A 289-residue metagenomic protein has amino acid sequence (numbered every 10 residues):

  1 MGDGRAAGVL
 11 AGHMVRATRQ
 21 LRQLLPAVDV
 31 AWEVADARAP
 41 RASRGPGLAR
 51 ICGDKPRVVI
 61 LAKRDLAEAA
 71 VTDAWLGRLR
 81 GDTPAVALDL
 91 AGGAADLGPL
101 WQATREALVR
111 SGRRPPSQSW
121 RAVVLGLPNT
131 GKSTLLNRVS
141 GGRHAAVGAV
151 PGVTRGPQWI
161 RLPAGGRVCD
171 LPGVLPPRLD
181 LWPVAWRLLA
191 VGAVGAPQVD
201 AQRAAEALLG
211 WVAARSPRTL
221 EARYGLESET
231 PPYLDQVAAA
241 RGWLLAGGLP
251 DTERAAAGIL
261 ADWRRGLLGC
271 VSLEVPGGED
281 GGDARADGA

Functional and structural regions predicted by a protein language model:
M1-A31, A37-V58, R64, A70 (+2 more regions): Helix-rich effector regions associated with P-loop NTPase G domains
V58, D65-L125, H144: Canonical P-loop GTPase G-domain recognition
L90, L136, G166-C169: Conserved active-site beta-strand-loop modules that form the wall/rim of enzyme catalytic pockets and either contain
G92, R114-P116, G126-P128, V139 (+2 more regions): Short, well-structured alpha-helical patches and their helix-loop capping segments that border functional surfaces
T104-A107, G142, A240-R241, W263: Alpha-helix boundary/capping residues
S111-P115, N137, R143-A149, R215-T219: Short, structured loop/turn "capping" segments at alpha-beta junctions
A122-G141, A145-V147, L171: Glycine-rich phosphate-binding P-loop
